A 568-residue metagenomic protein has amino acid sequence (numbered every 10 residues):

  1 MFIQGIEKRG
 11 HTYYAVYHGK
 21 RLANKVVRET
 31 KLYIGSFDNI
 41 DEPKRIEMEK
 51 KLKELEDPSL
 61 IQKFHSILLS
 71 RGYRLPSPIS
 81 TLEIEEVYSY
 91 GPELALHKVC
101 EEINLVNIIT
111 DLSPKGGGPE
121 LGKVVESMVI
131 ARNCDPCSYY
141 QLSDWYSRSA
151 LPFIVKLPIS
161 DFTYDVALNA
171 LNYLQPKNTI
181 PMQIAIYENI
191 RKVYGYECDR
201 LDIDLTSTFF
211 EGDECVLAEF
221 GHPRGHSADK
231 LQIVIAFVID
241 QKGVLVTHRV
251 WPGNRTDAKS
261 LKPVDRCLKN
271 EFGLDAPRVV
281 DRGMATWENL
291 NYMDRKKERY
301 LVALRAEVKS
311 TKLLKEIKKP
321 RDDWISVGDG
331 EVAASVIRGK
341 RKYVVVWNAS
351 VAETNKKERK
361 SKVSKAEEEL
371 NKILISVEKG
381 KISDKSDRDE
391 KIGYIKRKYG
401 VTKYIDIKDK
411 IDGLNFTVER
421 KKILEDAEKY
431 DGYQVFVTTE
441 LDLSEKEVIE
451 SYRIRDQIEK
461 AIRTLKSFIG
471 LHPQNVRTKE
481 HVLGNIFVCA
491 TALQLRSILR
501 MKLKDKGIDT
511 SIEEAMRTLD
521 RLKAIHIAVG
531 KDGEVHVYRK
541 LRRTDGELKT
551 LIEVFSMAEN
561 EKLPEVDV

Functional and structural regions predicted by a protein language model:
M1-E219, I235-N254, K262, R420-A427 (+2 more regions): Dynamic "connector" segments at or just before major functional cores
L22-A23, S149-I154, K177, Y194-Y196 (+6 more regions): Secondary-structure transition/capping motifs at alpha-helix termini and the adjoining loop/turn into the next element
Y146-R148, N189-I190, D204-T206, R282-L290 (+5 more regions): A glycine-rich phosphate-binding loop feature that marks nucleotide/adenosyl-phosphate handling sites
L201, R278-V279: Residue-level marker for buried hydrophobic side chains located in beta-strands that build the well-ordered beta-sheet
I233, T247-V250, K296-S451, D520-V568: An anionic, glycine-rich sequence signature occurring as long contiguous blocks
V250, N254-R266, N270-E271, P277 (+2 more regions): Catalytic or ion-translocation cores adjacent to nucleophile or general acid/base/metal-coordination motifs in diverse
F436, E459, T491: Hydrophobic, well-ordered secondary-structure elements that form the walls of internal hydrophobic environments
E445-N475: Short amphipathic alpha-helical "interface-anchor" segments enriched in bulky aromatics
